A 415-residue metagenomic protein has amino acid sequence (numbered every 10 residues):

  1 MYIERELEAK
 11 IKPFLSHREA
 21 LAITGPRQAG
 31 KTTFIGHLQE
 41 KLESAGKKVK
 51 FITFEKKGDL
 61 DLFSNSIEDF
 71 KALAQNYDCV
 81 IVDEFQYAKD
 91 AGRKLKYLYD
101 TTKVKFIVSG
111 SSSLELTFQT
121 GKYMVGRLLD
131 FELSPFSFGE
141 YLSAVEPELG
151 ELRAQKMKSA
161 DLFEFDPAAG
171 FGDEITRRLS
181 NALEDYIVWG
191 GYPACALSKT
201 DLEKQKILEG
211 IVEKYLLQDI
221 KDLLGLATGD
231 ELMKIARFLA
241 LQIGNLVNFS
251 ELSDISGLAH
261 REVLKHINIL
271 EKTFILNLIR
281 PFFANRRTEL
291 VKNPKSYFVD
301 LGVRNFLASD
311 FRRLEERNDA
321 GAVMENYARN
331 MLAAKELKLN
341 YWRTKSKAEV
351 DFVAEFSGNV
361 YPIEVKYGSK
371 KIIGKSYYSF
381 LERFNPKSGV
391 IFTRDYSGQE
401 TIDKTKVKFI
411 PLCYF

Functional and structural regions predicted by a protein language model:
M1-L15: Pre-Walker A adenine-sensing motif
I23: Hydrophobic anchor at the beta1->P-loop junction of P-loop NTPases
K31: Conserved lysine of the Walker
F34, L38: Hydrophobic positions on the alpha1 helix immediately C-terminal to the Walker A/P-loop
K50-C79: Short glycine-rich substrate-engagement loop in P-loop NTPases that contacts/grips substrate
I81, K105-S111, E132: Structural recognition of the conserved hydrophobic beta-strand(s) that form the central parallel beta-sheet of P-loop
Q119-L232, A236, A240: Interdomain motor-coupling "hinge/lid" segment immediately C-terminal to the ATP-binding subdomain of NTP-driven enzymes
A196-N359: Accessory nucleic acid-recognition modules appended to NTPase machines
